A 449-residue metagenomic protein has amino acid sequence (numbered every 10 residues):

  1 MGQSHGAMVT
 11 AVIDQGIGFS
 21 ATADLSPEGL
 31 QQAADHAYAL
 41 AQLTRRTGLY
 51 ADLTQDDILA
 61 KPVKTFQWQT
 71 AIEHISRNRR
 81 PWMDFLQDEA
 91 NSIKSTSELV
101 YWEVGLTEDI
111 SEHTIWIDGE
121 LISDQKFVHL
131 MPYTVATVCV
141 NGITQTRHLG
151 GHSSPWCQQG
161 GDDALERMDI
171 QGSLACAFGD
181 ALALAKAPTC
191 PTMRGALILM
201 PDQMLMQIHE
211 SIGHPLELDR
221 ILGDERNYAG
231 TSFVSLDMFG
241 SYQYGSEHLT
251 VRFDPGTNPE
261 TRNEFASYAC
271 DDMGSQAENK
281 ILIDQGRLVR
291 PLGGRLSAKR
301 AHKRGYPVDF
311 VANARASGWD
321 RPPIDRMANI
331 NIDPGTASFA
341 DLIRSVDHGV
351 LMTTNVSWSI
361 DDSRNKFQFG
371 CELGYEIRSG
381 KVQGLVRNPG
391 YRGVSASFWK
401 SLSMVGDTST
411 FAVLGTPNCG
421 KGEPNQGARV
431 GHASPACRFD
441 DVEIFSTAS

Functional and structural regions predicted by a protein language model:
M1-A7, L99-S123, R344-G370: Structured beta-strand/loop patches that form or line metal/cofactor-binding pockets in enzymes
M1-Q42: N-terminal alpha-helical targeting/anchoring segments
G29, N227-G230, V234-S449: Dual-mode signal for accessory low-complexity, basic/Gly-rich regions
Q32-Q125, G160-D202, D341: Acidic low-complexity segments
R80-L165, M200, D219-R252: Extended amphipathic alpha-helical scaffolds
I110-V128, T144-H152, Q207-G213, R262-A266 (+4 more regions): Short acidic, glycine/serine/threonine-rich loops at helix termini
I198-E210, S275: Extracytoplasmic assembly/pore-lining segments of large envelope/extracellular complexes
